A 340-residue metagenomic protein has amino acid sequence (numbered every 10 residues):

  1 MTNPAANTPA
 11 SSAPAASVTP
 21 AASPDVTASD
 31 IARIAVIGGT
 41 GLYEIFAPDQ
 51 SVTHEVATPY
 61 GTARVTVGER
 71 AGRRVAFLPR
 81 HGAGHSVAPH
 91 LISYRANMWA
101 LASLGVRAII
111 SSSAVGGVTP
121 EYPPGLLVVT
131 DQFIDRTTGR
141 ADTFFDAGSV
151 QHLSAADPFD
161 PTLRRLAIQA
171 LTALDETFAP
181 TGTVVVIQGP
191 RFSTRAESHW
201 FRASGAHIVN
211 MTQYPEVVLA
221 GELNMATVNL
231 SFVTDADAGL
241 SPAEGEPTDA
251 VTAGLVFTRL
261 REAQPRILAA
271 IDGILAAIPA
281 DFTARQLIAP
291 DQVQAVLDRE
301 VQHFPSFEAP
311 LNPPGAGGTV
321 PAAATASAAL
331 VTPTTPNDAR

Functional and structural regions predicted by a protein language model:
T2-A10, A16, P20-A156, T319-A329 (+1 more regions): Metabolite-binding pocket within alpha/beta catalytic cores that recognizes anionic/polar moieties
A102-G105, R202, G221: Non-catalytic positions within long, well-ordered alpha-helices that form the structural scaffold/packing of enzyme
R107-A108, H207, A226: Short acidic/polar active-site loop segments enriched in Thr and Asp
A147-R191: Histidine/lysine/aspartate-rich catalytic loop segments that bind and position anionic ligands
A173-H207, P290-D291, L297-D298, P305: Active-site/ligand-binding-proximal alpha/beta "capping" segment
M211-A253: Zn-dependent metallopeptidase/amidohydrolase metal-coordination segment
A238-Q294: His/Asp/Glu-rich mid-to-C-terminal helical/loop segments that flank catalytic regions of hydrolases
T283-P321, A328-A339: A short, charged, Gly/Pro-tolerant segment at domain boundaries
